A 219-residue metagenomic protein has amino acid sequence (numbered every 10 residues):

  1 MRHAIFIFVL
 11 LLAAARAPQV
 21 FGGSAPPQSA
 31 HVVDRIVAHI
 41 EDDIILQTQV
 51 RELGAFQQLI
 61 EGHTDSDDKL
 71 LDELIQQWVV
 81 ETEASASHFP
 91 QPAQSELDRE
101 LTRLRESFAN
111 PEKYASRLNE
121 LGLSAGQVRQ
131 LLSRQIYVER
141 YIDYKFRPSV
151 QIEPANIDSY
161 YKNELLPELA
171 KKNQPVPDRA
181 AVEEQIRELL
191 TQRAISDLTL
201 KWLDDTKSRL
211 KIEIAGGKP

Functional and structural regions predicted by a protein language model:
A4-Q19: Bacterial N-terminal signal peptides
I5-I7, A30, D34, Q76: Residues at the start of alpha-helices and the adjacent loop-to-helix junctions
Q19-G23, Q58-L59: Short, positively charged
F21-S29, D65-P219: Peptidyl-prolyl cis-trans isomerase
A30-G54: Mature N-terminal segment immediately following signal peptide/propeptide cleavage in secreted/periplasmic
R51-D65: Short, surface-exposed, low-complexity cationic segments
